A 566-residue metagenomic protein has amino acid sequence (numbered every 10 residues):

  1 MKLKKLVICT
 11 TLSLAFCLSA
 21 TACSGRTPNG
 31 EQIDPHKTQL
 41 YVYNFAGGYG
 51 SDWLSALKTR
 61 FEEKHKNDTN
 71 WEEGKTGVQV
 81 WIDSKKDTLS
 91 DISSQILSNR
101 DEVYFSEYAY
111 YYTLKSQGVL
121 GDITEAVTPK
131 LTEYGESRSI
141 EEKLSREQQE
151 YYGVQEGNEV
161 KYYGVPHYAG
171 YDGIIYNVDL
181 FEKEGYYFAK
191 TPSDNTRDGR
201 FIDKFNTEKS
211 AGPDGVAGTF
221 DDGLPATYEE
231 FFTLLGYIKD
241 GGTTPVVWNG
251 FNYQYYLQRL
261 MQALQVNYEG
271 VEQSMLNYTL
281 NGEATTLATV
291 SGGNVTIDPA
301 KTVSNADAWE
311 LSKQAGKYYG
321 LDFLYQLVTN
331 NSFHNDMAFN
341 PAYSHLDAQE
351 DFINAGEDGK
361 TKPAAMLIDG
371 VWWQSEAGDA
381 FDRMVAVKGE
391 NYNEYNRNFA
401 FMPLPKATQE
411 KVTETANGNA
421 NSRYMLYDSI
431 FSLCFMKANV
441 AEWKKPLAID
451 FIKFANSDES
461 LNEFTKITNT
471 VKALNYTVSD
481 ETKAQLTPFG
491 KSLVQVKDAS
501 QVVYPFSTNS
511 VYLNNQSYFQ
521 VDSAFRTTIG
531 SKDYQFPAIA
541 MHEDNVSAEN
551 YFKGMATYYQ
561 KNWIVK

Functional and structural regions predicted by a protein language model:
M1-Q39, Q560-K566: Short, low-complexity disordered leader/linker segments with a strong preference for bacterial N-terminal type II
D34-A56, G170: Extracytoplasmic "Venus flytrap"
G47-K75, I175-D179, M261-L264: Short, polar/charged alpha-helical segment
N67-Y151, K183-E184, A365-M366, G389-N393 (+1 more regions): Extracytoplasmic "Venus flytrap"/periplasmic binding protein-like
Y108-I175, D179-Y187, T191-N206, T286-T289 (+2 more regions): Hinge/lid segment of periplasmic solute-binding proteins
E156-V160, T219, K362-P363, V385-A473: Extracytoplasmic/periplasmic substrate-recognition and gating elements
F232-L235, G270-D347, L404: Glycine-centered hinge/linker elements that transmit conformational signals in sensory and ligand-binding systems
T468, G490-V565: C-terminal capping/gating helix-and-loop segments adjacent to ligand/active sites or protein-protein/ligand interfaces
